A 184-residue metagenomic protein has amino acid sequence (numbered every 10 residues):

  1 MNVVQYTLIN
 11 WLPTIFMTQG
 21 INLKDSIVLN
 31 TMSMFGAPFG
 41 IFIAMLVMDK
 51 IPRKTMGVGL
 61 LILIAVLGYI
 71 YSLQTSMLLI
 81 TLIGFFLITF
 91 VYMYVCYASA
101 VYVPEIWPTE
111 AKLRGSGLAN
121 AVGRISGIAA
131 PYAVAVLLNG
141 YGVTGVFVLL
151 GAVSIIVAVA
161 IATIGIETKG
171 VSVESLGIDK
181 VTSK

Functional and structural regions predicted by a protein language model:
M1-I41: Extracytoplasmic gate region of multi-pass secondary transporters
F16-M17, V47-M48, V134-G142: Interfacial helix-cap and linker-helix signal at transmembrane-aqueous boundaries of multi-pass secondary transporters
D49-L61: Cytoplasmic membrane-interface "Motif A"-like loop-to-helix N-cap segments of 12-TM Major Facilitator Superfamily
L63-S76: C-terminal ends and interior cores of transmembrane alpha-helices in multi-pass membrane transporters/permeases
I80-Y94: Hydrophobic core of transmembrane alpha-helices in multi-pass small-molecule transporters, especially MFS/SLC-type
Y94-W107: Intracellular juxtamembrane helix-capping segments at the cytosolic ends of symmetry-related transmembrane helices
L138-A152: A membrane-interface helix-boundary motif in multi-pass transporters
V153-V181: Multi-pass alpha-helical transporter architecture, strongest for 12-TM Major Facilitator/SLC carriers used
